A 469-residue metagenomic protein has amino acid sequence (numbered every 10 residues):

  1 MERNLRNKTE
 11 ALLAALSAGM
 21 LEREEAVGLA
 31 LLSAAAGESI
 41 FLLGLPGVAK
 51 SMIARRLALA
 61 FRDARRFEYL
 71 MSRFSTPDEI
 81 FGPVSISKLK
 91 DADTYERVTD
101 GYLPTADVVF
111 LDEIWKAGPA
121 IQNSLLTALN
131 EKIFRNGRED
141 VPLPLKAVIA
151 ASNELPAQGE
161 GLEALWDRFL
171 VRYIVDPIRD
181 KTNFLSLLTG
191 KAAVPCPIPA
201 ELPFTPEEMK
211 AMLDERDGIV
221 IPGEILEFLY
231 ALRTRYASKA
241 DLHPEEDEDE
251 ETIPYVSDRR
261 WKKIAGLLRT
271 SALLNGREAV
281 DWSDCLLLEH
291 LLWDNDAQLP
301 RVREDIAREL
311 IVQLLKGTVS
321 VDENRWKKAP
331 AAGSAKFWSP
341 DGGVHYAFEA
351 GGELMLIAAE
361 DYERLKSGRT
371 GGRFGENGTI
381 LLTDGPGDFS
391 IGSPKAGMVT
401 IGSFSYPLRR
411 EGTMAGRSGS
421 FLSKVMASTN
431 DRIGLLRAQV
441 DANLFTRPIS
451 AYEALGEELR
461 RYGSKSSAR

Functional and structural regions predicted by a protein language model:
E2-R6, G19-M20, Y173-D247, R277-E278: Conserved C-terminal "switch" segment of AAA+ ATPases
R3-L45: Pre-Walker A (pre-P-loop) alpha-helix and adjacent loop at the N terminus of AAA/AAA+ ATPase modules, a conserved
E22, A30, L42, I80 (+5 more regions): Conserved RecA-like P-loop NTPase ATPase core
L29-L32, I86-V109: Conserved alpha-helical scaffold flanking the Walker A/P-loop in AAA+ ATPase domains
L31-R73: Walker A/P-loop
S87-A92, V108-I121, T127-F204, L213-D214: Canonical AAA+ ATPase core
V220, R235-I311: C-terminal helical "lid" subdomain and adjoining coupling/linker elements of P-loop NTPases
Q298-R469: Terminal-proximal interaction/regulatory segments of ATP-powered molecular machines
